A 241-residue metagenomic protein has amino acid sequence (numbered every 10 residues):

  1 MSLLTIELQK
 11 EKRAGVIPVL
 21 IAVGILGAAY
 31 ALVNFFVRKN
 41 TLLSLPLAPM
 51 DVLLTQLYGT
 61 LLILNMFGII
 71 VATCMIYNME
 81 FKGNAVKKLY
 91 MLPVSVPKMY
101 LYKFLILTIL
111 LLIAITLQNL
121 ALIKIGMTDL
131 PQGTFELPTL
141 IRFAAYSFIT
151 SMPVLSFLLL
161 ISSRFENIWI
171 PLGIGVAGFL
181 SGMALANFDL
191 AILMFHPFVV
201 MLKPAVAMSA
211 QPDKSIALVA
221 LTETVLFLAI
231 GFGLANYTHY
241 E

Functional and structural regions predicted by a protein language model:
M1-G24: Aromatic- and glycine-rich beta-strand/loop motifs that create alpha-glucan
M1-Q9, Y77-Y90, A144-W169: Cytoplasmic juxtamembrane interface segments
V19-I25, F165-M183: Pore- or pathway-lining transmembrane helices of multi-pass membrane proteins that form conduits for solutes/ions
G24-I69, L101-E166, V206-Q211, S215-V219: Secretory targeting signals
V33-L53, L172-E241: Terminal transmembrane helical anchor/hairpin motif
F67-F81, S156-W169, T224-Y237: Transmembrane alpha-helical segments in integral membrane proteins
I76-T108: Helix-loop-helix units of permease transmembrane domains in multi-pass membrane transporters, especially ABC
Y77, V86-L89, A121, I125 (+4 more regions): Hydrophobic alpha-helical interface/terminus motif in multipass membrane transporters
